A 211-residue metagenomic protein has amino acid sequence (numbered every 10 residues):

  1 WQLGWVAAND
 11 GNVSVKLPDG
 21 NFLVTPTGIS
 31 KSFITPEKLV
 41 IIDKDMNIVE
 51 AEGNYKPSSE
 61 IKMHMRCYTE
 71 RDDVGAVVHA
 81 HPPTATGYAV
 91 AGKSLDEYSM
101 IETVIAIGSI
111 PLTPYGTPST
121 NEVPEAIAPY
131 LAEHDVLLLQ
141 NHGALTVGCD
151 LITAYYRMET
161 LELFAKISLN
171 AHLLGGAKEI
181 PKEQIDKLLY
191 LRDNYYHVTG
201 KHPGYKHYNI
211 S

Functional and structural regions predicted by a protein language model:
W1-S211: Glycine-rich flexible loops
